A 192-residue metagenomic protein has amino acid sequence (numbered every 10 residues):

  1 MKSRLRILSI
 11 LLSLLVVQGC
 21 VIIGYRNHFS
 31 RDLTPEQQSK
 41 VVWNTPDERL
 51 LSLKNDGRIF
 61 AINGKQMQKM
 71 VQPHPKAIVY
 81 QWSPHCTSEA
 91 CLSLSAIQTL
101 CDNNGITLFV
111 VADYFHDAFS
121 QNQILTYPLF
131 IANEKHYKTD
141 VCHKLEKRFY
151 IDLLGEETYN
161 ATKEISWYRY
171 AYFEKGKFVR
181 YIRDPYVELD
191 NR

Functional and structural regions predicted by a protein language model:
M1-L8: Bacterial N-terminal signal peptides that target proteins for export
V16-G19: C-terminal motif of bacterial Sec signal peptides marking the signal peptidase cleavage site
G24-M70: N-terminal "domain-start" segment that seeds a small globular fold
Q68-A96, F109: Short active-site neighborhood of thiol/selenol oxidoreductases, capturing the structured segment around
S88-A90, A118-S120, R180-Y181: Extracytoplasmic/secreted cell-surface and envelope-processing proteins
A96-N103: Catalytic-core regions built around general acid/base machinery
F109-F149: Conserved segment of the thioredoxin-like fold in thiol-based oxidoreductases
V141-R192: Thiol/disulfide oxidoreductase modules built on the thioredoxin-like
